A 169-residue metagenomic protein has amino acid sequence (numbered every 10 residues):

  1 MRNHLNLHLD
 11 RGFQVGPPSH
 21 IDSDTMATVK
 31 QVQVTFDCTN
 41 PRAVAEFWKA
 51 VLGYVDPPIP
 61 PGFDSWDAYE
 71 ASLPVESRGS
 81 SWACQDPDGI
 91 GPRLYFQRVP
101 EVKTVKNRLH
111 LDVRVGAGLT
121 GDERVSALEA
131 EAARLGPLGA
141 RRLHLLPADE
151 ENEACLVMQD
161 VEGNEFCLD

Functional and structural regions predicted by a protein language model:
M1, L52-G53, G136-A140: Glycine-centered loop/turn motif at secondary-structure junctions
M1-T25: N-terminal amphipathic/basic-hydrophobic helices that include classical n-h-c signal peptides and signal-anchor
G16, E46, A50, Y54-D56 (+2 more regions): Acidic (Asp/Glu-rich) sequence patches and key acidic residues that form negatively charged surfaces used
H20-D22, A27-F36, P58-I59, A68-L73 (+3 more regions): Vicinal oxygen chelate
A27, T39-K49: Hydrophobic ligand-binding cavity/cleft-lining segments
A43-V44, L119-A127: Short, conserved charged micro-motifs
S77: Hydrophobic small-molecule pocket/channel-lining residues, especially in calycin-type beta-barrels
